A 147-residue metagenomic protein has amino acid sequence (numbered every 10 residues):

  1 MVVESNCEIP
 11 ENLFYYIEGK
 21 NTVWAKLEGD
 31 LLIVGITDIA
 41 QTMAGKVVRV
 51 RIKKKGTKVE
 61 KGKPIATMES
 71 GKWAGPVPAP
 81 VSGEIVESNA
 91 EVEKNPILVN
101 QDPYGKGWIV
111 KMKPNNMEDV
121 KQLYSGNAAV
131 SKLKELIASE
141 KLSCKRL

Functional and structural regions predicted by a protein language model:
M1-K61, K106-M117, Q122, G126-A128 (+1 more regions): Acidic, low-complexity mobile loops and tails
A25-L27, G71, S88: Residue-level recognition of beta-strand microenvironments
D38, K72, V81: A short beta-strand motif that forms part of the nucleic acid-binding face of small beta-barrel RNA-binding folds
R51, E69, G75-A79: Small beta-strand-rich domains/subdomains or short beta-sheet motifs embedded in larger alpha/beta proteins
K54-M68, E84-V86: Short, well-structured beta-strand-loop connectors
P64-A66, G71-W73, E91-V92, N116: Short, charged beta-turn/beta-strand-edge "cap" motif at the junction between a beta-strand and an adjacent loop
G75-K106: Mid-chain, well-packed structural core segment of small domains
